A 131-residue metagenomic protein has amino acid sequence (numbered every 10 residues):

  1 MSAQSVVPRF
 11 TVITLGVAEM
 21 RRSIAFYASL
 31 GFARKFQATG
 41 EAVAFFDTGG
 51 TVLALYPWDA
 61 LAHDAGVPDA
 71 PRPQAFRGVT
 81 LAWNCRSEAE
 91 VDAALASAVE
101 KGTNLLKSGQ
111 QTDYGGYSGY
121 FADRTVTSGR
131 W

Functional and structural regions predicted by a protein language model:
M1-I24, F36, G78-W83: N-terminal beta-strand motif that seeds the catalytic metal site of vicinal oxygen chelate
S2-V6, L95-W131: Vicinal oxygen chelate
T11, E41-A42, V79, L105 (+1 more regions): Residue-level marker for the onset of beta-strands and adjacent loop->beta junctions in well-ordered domains
T14-A62: Core segments of cupin and vicinal oxygen chelate
M20, E88-A89: Residues at or immediately preceding the N-termini of alpha-helices
F26, A89-L95: Short amphipathic alpha-helices within nucleic acid-binding modules
T48-G50, Q74-G78: Short connector loops at helix/strand junctions that flank enzyme active sites, especially segments positioning acidic
D59-R72: Short, flexible, mixed-charge acidic loops at enzyme active sites
